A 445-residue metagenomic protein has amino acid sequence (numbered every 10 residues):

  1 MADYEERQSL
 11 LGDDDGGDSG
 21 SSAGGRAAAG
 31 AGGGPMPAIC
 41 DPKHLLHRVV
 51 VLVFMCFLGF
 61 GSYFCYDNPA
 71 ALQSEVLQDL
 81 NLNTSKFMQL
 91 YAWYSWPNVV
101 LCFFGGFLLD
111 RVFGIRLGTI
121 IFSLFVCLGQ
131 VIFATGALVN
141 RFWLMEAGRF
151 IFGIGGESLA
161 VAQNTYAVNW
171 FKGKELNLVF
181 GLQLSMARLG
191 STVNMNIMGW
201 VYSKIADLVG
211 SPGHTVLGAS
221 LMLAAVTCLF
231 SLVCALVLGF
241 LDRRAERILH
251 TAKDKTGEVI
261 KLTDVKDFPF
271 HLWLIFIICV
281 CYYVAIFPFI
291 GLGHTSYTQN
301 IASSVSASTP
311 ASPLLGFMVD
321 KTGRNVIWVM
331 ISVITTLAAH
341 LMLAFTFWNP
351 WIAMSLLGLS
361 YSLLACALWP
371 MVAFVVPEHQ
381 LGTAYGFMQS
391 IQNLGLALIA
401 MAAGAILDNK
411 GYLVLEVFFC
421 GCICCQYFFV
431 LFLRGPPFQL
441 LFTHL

Functional and structural regions predicted by a protein language model:
A2-F64, Q78: Cytosolic juxtamembrane N-terminal segment immediately preceding the first transmembrane helix of multi-pass
P69-A71, P269-T309, P313: Extracytoplasmic gate region of multi-pass secondary transporters
V100-F142: Conserved MFS/SLC helix-loop-helix module at the cytosolic interface between two early adjacent transmembrane helices
V100-G114, A311-R324, L407-D408: Helix-to-loop junctions at the C-terminal end of transmembrane segments in multipass secondary transporters
R111-S123, D320-V333: Cytoplasmic membrane-interface "Motif A"-like loop-to-helix N-cap segments of 12-TM Major Facilitator Superfamily
G148-M186: Cytoplasmic helix-loop-helix junction between adjacent transmembrane helices in 12-TM secondary transporters
N177-A206, I391-I399: Glycine-rich segments within core transmembrane alpha-helices of 12-TM secondary carriers
N325-M371: C-terminal transmembrane helical hairpin of 12-TM major facilitator-type secondary transporters
